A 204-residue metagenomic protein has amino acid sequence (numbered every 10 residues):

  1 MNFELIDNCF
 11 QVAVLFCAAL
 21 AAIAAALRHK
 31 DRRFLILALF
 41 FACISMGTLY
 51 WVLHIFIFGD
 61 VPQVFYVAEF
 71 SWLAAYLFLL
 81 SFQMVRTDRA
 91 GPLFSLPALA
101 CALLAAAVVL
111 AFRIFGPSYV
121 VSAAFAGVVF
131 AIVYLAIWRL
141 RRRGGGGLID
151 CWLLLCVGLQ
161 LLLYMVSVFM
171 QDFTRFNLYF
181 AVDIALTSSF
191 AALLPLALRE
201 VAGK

Functional and structural regions predicted by a protein language model:
M1-A18, A111-F125: Hydrophobic transmembrane alpha-helical segments in integral membrane proteins
N8-A22, R33-I57, A68-Y76, L104 (+2 more regions): Hydrophobic alpha-helical transmembrane segments of multi-pass membrane proteins
A18-H29, W51, I55-L99, Y134-W138 (+1 more regions): Internal transmembrane alpha-helix with an interfacial aromatic "cap," most often the third helix
A22-A26, M84-R86, A107-G116, I137-R141 (+1 more regions): Hydrophobic alpha-helical transmembrane segments
R28-C43, R89-A100, R143-C156, K204: Membrane-interfacial loop-to-transmembrane alpha-helix junctions, especially the N-terminal start
F56-Q63, L110-V121, M170-T174: Membrane-interface helix caps and helix-loop-helix hairpins in membrane proteins
S71-F78, V120-L135, T187-F190: Generic alpha-helical transmembrane segments
V133-K204: C-terminal transmembrane-bundle signature of multipass membrane proteins, characterized by strong activation on
